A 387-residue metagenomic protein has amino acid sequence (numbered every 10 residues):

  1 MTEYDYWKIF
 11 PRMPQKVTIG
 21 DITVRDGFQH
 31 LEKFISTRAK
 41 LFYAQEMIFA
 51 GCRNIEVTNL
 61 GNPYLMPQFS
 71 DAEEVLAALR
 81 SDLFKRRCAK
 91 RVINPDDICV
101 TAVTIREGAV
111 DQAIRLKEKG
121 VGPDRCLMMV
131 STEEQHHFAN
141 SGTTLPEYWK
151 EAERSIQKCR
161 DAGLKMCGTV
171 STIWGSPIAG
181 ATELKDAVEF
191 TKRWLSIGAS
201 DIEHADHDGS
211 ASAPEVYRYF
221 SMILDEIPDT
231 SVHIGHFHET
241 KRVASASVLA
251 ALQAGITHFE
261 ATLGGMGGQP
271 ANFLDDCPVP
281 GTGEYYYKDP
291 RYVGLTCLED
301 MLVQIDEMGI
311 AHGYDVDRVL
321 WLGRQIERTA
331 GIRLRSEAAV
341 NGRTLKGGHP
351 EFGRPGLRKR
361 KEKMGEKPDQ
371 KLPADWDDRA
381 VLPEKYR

Functional and structural regions predicted by a protein language model:
T2-R387: Catalytic cores and adjacent flexible loops of soluble metabolic enzymes that perform enolate/carbanion chemistry on
